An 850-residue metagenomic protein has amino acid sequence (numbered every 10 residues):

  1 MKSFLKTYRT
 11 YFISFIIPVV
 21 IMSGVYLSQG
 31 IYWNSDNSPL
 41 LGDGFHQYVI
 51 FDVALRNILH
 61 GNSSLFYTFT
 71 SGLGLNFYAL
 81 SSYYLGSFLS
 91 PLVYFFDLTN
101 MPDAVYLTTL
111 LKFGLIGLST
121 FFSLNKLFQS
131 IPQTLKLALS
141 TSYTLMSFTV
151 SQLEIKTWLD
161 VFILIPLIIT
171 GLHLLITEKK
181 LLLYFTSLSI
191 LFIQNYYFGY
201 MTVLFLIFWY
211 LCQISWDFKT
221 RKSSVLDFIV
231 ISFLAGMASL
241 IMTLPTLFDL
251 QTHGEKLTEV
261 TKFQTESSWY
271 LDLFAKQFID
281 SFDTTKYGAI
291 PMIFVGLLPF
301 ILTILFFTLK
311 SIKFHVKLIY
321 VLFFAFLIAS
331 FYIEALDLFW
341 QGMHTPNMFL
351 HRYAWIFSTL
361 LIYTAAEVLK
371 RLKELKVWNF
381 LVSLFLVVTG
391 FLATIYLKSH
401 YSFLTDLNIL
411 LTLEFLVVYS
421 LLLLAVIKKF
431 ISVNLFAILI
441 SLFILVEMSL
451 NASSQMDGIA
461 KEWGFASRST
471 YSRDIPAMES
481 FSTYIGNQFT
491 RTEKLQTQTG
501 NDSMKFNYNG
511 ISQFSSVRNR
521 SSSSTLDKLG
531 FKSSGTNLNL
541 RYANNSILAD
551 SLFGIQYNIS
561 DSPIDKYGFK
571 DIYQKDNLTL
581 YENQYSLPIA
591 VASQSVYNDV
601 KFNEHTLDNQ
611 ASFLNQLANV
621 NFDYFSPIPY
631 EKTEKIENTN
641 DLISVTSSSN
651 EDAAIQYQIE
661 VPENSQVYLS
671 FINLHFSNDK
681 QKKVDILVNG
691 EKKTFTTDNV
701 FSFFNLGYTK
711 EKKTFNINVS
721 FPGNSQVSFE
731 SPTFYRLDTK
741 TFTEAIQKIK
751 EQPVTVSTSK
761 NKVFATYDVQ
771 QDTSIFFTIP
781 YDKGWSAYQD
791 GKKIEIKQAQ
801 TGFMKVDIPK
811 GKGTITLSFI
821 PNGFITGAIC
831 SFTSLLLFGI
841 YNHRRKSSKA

Functional and structural regions predicted by a protein language model:
M1-I31, N434-L435, L439-I440, L836-A850: Start-transfer (signal-anchor) and selected internal transmembrane alpha helices of multi-pass inner/ER membrane
K2, E631-A850: Active-site-proximal, structured, solvent-exposed surfaces of multi-pass membrane proteins that position macromolecular
Y11, F15-T120, T141-F162, M201 (+4 more regions): Membrane-interface coil-to-helix junctions
G42, H46-Q47, V53, F88 (+9 more regions): Periplasmic/ER-lumenal interhelical loops and adjacent helix-loop junctions in multi-pass membrane proteins
Y78-Y83, P102-L115, L135, S140-I169 (+6 more regions): Membrane-interface micro-motifs in multi-pass membrane enzymes
F113-L127, P132-I176, K180-S215, D227-L247 (+2 more regions): Membrane-embedded helix bundles of polyisoprenyl
F198, L322, H344-T470, K812-A850: Contiguous transmembrane helix-bundle modules in multi-pass membrane proteins
F443-G464, T483-L552, L587, A592-E604 (+1 more regions): Extracytoplasmic/lumenal acceptor-recognition loop(s) of multi-pass membrane glycoenzymes
